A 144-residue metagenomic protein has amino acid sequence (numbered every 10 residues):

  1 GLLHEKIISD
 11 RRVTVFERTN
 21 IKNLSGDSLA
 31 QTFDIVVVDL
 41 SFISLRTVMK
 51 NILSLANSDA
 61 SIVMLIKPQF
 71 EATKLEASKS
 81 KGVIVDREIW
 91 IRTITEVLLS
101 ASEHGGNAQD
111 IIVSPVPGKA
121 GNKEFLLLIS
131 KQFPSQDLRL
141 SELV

Functional and structural regions predicted by a protein language model:
G1-T47: S-adenosyl-L-methionine
L3, K67, G121: Residue-level signal for inorganic ion chemistry
I21-K22, P68-A72, P115-V116: Short "lid" loop at the C-terminus of a central beta-strand within the Rossmann-like core of SAM-dependent
R46-V63: A short glycine-rich, Lys/Arg-flanked "PGG" loop and its adjoining helix->strand segment in the class I
P68-V85: Short, glycine-/aromatic-enriched active-site segment of Class I SAM-dependent methyltransferases
W90-H104: Short alpha-helix
G106-P115: Conserved S-adenosyl-L-methionine
K123, S130-V144: Flexible, glycine-/basic-rich loop-and-beta segments that form/coincide with the SAM-dependent methyltransferase
